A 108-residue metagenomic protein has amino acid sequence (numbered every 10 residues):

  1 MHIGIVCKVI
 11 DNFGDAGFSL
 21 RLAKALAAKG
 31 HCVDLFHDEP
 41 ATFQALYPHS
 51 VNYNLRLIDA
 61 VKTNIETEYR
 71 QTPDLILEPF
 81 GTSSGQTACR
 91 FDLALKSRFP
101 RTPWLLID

Functional and structural regions predicted by a protein language model:
M1: Nucleotide donor/acceptor-binding cores
G4-D108: Active-site and donor-binding regions of nucleotide-sugar-utilizing enzymes
